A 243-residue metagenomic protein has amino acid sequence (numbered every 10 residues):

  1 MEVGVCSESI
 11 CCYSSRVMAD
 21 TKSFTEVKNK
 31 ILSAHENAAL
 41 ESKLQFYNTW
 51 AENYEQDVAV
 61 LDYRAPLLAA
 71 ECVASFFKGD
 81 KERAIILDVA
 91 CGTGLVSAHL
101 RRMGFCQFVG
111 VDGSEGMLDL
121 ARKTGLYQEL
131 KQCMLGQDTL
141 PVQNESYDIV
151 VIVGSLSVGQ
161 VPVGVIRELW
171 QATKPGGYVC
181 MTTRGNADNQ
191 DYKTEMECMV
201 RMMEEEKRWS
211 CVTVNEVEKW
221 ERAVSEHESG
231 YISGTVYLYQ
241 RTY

Functional and structural regions predicted by a protein language model:
E2-E41: N-terminal auxiliary segments of SAM/dcSAM-dependent transferases
Y63-R83: Conserved alpha-helix/loop element of class I SAM-dependent methyltransferases that forms part of the SAM/SAH-binding
A84-T139: Class I SAM-dependent methyltransferase SAM/SAH-binding core
T139-V150: A short acidic, Gly/Pro-enriched loop at the edge of an enzyme's catalytic core that lines a small-molecule cofactor
I152-V153, T182: Residues lining the SAM
V163-P175: A short glycine-rich, Lys/Arg-flanked "PGG" loop and its adjoining helix->strand segment in the class I
Y178-E206: Conserved class I S-adenosyl-L-methionine
E205-Y243: Class I S-adenosyl-L-methionine
